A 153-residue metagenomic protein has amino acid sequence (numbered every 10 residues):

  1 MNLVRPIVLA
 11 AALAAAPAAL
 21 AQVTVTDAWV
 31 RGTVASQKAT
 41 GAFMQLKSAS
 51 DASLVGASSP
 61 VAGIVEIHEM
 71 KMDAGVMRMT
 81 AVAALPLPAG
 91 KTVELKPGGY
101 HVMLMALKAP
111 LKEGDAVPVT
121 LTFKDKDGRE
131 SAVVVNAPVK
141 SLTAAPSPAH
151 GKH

Functional and structural regions predicted by a protein language model:
N2-A10: Sec-dependent signal peptide recognition, specifically the positively charged N-region followed immediately by
A15-L20: N-terminal signal peptide c-region/cleavage motif recognized by signal peptidases
Q22-H153: Compact, glycine-rich, soluble single-domain proteins
